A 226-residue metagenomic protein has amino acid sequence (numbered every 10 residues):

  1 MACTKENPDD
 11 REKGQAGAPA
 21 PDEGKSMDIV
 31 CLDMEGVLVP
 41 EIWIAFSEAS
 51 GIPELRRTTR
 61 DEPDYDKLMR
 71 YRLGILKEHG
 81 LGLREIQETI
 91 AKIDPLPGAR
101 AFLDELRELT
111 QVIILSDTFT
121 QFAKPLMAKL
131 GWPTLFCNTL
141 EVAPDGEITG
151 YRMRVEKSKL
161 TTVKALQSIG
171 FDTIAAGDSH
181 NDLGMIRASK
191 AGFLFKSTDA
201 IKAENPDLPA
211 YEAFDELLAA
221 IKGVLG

Functional and structural regions predicted by a protein language model:
A2, G17-P21: Short, low-complexity intrinsically disordered segments enriched in A/P/G/S/L with frequent Arg, especially at protein
N7-D10: Intrinsic-disorder-associated, low-complexity terminal segments enriched in Asp/Asn/His/Tyr and depleted of Lys/Arg
S26-T139, A143-P144: Alpha-helical substrate-recognition element adjacent to the catalytic core
D104, K164, L183-G184: Alpha-helical segments flanking ligand/cofactor-binding loops in enzyme cores
V112-D117, F171-E212: Acidic, Mg2+-coordinating phosphoryl-transfer loop and its flanking beta/alpha structural elements, shared across
T120-K124, D182-L183, L218: Short, well-ordered alpha-helical microsegments
Q121-T173, E204: Substrate-recognition "cap/lid" segment bordering the active-site pocket of phosphatases
C137-V142, S197-I201, D215-L217: Short, acidic/turn-prone active-site loops that include or flank metal/cofactor- and phosphate-binding residues
